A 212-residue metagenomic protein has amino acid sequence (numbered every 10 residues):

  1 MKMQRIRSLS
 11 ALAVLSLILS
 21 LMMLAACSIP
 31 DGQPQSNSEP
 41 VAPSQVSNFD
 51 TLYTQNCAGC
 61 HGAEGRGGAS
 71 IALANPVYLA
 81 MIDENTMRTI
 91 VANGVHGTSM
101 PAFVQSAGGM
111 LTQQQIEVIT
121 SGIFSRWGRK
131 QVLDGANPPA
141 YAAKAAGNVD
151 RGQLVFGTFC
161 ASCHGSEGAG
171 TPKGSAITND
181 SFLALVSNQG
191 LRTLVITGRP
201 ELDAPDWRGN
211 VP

Functional and structural regions predicted by a protein language model:
M1-L9: N-terminal secretory signal peptides that target proteins for export/translocation
S10-S16: Sec-dependent signal peptide hydrophobic core
M23-A26: C-terminal motif of bacterial Sec signal peptides marking the signal peptidase cleavage site
S28-T51, W127-V155: Electrostatic cytochrome c docking/interface patches
E39, V46, D50, G62 (+4 more regions): Gly/Gly-Pro-rich "capping" loops immediately C-terminal to redox-active cysteine motifs in periplasmic/lumenal
P43-S47, T51-T54, M81, G109-Q113 (+3 more regions): Short, solvent-exposed loop/helix junctions and linker helices that flank or host conserved functional motifs
Y53-E64, S99, Q115, N148 (+3 more regions): Short pre-active-site segment immediately N-terminal to redox-active cysteine/selenocysteine motifs in thiol-based
G68-P76, N93-R126, Q131-A142, T171-T178 (+1 more regions): Axial heme c-ligation environment in periplasmic c-type cytochrome domains
